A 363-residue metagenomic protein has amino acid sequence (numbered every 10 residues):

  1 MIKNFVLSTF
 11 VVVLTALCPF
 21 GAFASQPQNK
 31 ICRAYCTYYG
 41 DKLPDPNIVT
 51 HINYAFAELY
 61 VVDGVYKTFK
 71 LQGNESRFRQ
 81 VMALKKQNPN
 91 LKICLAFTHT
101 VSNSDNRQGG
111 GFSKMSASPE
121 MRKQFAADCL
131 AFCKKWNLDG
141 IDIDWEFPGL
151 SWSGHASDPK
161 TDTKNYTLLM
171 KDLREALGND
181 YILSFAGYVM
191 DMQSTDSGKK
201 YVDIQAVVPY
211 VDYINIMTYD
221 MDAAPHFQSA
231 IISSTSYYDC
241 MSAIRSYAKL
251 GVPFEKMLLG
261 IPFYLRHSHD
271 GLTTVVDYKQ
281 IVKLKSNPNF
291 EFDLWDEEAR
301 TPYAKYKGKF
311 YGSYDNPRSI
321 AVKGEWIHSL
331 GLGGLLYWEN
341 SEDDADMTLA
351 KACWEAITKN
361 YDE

Functional and structural regions predicted by a protein language model:
M1-F5: Positively charged n-region of N-terminal signal peptides that target proteins for export
S8-P19: Bacterial N-terminal signal peptides
S25-C133, I232: Glycan-recognition patch characteristic of GH18 chitinases/ENGases and related GlcNAc/peptidoglycan-binding proteins
K30, T50, P89-I93, N137-D139 (+4 more regions): Short, well-ordered coil/turn segments that N-cap beta-strands
R33, Y60-S76, P148-P288: Substrate-binding surface in catalytic domains of secreted glycosidases
D45-I48, R77-V81, Q108-G111, M121 (+10 more regions): Stable alpha-helical elements in mature extracytoplasmic
I52, L95, I143, L173 (+4 more regions): Conserved, mostly hydrophobic/aromatic
A96-H99, N103-G110, K256-W326, D346 (+1 more regions): Glycan-binding loop/region signatures in secreted carbohydrate-active enzymes
